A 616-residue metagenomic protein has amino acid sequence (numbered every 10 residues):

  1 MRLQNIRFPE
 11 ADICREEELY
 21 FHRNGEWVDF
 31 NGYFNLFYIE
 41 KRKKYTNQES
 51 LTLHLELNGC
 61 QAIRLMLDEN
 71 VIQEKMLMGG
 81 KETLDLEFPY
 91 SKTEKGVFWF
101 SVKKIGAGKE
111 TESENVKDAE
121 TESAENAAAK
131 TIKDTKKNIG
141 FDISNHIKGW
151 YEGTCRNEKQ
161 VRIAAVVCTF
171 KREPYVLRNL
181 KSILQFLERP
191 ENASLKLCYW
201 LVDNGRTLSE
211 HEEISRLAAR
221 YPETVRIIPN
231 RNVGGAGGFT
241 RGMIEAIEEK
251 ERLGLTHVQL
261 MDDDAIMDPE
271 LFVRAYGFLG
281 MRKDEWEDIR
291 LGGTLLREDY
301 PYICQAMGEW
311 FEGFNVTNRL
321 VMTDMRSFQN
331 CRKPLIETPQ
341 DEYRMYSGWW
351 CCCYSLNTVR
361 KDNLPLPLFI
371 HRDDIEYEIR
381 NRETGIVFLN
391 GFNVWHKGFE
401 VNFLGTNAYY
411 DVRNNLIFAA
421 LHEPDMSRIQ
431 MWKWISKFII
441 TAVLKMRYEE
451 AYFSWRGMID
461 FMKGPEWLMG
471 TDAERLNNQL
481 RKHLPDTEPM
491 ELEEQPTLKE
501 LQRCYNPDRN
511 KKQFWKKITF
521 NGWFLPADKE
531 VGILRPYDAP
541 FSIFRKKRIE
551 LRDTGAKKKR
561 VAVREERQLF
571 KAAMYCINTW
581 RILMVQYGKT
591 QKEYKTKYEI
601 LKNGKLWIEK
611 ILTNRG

Functional and structural regions predicted by a protein language model:
M1-T93, V97-V102, A129-T131, R413-G616: Terminal low-complexity segments of carbohydrate-biosynthetic enzymes
K137-I139, I143-G153, L389-G405: Active-site donor/metal-binding and catalytic loop motifs of nucleotide-sugar-dependent glycosylation enzymes
R172-E188: Short, well-formed alpha-helical segments that are part of the catalytic scaffolds of diverse glycosyltransferases
Q185-I228: Acidic donor-binding segment of Leloir-type glycosyltransferases
L253-I266: Short beta-strand-to-loop acidic/aromatic patch adjacent to the donor-nucleotide binding site
E270-N318: Conserved donor NDP-sugar-binding/catalytic core segment of glycosyltransferases
M322-C351: A recurrent flexible, glycine/aromatic-enriched loop bordering the glycosyltransferase active site that acts as
S347-C351, R360-I379, T384-L389, N393: Donor nucleotide-sugar recognition loop
